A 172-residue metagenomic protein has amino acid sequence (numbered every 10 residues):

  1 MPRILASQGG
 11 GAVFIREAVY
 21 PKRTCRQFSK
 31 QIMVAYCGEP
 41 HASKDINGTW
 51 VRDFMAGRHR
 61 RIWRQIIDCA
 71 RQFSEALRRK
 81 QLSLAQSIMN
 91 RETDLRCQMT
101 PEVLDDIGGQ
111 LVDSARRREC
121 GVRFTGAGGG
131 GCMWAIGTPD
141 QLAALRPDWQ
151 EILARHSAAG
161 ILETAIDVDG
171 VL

Functional and structural regions predicted by a protein language model:
M1-R123, A135-L172: C-terminal nucleotide
G126-G131: Short Gly/Ser/Thr- and Asp/Glu-enriched loop/turn motifs at secondary-structure junctions
